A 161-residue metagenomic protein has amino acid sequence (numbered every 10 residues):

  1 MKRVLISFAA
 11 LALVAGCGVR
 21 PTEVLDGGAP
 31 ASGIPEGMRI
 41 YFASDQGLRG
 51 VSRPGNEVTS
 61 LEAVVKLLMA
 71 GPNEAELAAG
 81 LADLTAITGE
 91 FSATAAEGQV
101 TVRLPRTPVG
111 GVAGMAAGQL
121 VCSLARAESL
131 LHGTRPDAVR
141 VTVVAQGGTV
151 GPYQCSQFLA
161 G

Functional and structural regions predicted by a protein language model:
K2-G161: Bimodal "functional hotspot" detector
